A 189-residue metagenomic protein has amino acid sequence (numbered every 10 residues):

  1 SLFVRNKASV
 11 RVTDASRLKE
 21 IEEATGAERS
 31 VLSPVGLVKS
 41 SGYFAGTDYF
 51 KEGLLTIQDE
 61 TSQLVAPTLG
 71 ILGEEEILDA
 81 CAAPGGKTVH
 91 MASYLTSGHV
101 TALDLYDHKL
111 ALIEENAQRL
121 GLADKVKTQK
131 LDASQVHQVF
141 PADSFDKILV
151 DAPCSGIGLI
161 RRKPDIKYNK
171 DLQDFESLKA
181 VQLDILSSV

Functional and structural regions predicted by a protein language model:
S1-V189: S-adenosylmethionine
